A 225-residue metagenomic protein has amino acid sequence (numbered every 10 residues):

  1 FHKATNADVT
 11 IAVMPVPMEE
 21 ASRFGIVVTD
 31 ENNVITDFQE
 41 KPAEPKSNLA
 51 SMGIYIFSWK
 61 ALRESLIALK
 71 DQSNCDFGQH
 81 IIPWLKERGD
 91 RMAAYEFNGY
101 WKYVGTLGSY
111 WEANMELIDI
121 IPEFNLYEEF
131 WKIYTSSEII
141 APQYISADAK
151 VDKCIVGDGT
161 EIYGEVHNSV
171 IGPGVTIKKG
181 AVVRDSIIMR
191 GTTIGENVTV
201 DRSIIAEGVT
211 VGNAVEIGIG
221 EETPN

Functional and structural regions predicted by a protein language model:
F1-I118: Unchanged
K60, A68-N225: Left-handed beta-helix
